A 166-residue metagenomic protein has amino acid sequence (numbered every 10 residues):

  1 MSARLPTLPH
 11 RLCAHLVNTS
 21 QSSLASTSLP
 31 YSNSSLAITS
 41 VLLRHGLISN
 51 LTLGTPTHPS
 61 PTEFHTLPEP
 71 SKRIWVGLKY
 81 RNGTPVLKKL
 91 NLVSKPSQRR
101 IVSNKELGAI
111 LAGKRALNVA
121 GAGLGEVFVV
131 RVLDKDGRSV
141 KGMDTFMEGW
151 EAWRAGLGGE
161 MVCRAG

Functional and structural regions predicted by a protein language model:
M1-G166: Core subunits and conserved enzymes of cellular information-processing and envelope-translocation systems across
